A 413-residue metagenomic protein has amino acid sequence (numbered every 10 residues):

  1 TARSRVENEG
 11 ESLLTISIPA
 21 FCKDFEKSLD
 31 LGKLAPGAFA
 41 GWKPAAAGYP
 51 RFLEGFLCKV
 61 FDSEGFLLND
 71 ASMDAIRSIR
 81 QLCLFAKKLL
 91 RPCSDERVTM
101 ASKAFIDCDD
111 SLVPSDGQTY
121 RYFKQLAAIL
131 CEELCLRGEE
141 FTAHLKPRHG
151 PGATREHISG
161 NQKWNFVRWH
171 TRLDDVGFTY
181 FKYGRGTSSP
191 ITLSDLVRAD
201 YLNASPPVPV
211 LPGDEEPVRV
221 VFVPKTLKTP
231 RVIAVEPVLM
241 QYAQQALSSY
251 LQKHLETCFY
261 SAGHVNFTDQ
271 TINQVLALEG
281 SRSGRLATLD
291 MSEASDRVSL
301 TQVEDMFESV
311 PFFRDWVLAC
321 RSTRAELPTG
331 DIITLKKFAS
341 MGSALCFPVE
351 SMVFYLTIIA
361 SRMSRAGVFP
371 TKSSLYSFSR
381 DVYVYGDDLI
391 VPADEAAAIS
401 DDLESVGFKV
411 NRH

Functional and structural regions predicted by a protein language model:
T1-V221: Non-catalytic, polymerase-adjacent accessory regions of viral genome-replication enzymes
P190-H413: Core nucleotidyl-transferase/polymerase catalytic module
